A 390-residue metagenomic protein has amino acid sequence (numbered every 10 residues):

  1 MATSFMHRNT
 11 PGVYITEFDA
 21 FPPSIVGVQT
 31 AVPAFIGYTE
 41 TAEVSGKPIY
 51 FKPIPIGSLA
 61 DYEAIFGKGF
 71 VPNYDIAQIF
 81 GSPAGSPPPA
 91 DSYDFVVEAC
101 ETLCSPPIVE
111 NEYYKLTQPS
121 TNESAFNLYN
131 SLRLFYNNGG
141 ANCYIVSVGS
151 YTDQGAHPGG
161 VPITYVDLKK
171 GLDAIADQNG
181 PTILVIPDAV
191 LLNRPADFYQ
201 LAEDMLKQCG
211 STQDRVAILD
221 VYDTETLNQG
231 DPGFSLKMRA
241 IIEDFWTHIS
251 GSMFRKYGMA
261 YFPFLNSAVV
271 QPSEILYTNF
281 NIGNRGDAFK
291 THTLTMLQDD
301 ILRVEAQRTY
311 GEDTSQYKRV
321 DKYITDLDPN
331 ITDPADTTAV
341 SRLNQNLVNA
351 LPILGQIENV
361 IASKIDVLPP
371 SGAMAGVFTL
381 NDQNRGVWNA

Functional and structural regions predicted by a protein language model:
M1-A390: Surface-exposed assembly/interface segments
